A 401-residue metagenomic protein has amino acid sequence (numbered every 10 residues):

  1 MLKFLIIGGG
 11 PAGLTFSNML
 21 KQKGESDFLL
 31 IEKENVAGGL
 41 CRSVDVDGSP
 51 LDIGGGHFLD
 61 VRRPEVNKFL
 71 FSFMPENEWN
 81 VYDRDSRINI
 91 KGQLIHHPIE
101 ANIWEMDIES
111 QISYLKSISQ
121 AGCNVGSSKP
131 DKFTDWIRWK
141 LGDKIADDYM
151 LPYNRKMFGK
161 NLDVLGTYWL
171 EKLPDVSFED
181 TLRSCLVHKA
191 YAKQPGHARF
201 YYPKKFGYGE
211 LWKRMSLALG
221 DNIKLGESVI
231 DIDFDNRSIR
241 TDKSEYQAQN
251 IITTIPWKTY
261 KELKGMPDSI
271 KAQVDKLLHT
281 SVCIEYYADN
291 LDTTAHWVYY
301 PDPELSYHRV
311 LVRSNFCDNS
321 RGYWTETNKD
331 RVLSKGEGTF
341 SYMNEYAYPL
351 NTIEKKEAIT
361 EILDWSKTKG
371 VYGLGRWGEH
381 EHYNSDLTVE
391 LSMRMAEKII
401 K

Functional and structural regions predicted by a protein language model:
L2-L30: N-terminal Rossmann-like FAD-binding beta1-loop-alpha1 element of flavoenzymes
A12, V36, K258: Conserved Rossmann-like nucleotide-cofactor binding loop
K21-V46: Glycine-rich FAD pyrophosphate-binding loop
K23, S228-F340, E345, E361-W365: Mid-domain catalytic core of redox enzymes that form a hydrophobic substrate pocket/lid adjacent to a catalytic redox
S43, P98-I99, V312-K401: Conserved flavin/dinucleotide-binding core of flavoenzymes
D47-V125, D175: Dinucleotide-binding Rossmann-like beta1-alpha1 core, especially the glycine-rich loop that anchors the ADP
V81-D83, I223-E227, G375: Short loop/edge segments at beta-strand edges and connector loops that shape dinucleotide/nucleotide cofactor-binding
S110-R237, T254: Active-site/ligand-binding neighborhood in enzyme catalytic cores
